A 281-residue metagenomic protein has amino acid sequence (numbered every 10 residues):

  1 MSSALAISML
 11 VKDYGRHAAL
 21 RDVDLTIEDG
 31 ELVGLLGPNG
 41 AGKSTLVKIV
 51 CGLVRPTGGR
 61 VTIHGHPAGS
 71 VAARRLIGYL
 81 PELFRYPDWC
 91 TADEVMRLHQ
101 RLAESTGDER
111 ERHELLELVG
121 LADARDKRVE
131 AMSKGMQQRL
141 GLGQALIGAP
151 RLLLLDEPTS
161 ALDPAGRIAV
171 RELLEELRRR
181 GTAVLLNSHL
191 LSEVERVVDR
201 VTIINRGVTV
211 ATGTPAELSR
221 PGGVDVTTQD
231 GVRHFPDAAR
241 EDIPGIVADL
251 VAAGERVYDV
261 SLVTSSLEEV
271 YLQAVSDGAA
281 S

Functional and structural regions predicted by a protein language model:
M1, D88-C90, G135, T182 (+2 more regions): Short, surface-exposed loop and linker segments with low hydrophobicity and enrichment for Pro/Ser/Thr
M1-V11, D277-S281: ABC-family P-loop ATPase nucleotide-binding domain
S3-A6, S70, D108, L185 (+3 more regions): Serine/threonine-rich low-complexity intrinsically disordered regions
L5, K12-L186, L191-S192, R196-N205 (+1 more regions): ABC transporter nucleotide-binding domains
P215-S281: Short, charged/small-residue-rich alpha-helical element at the C-terminal edge of ABC transporter nucleotide-binding
